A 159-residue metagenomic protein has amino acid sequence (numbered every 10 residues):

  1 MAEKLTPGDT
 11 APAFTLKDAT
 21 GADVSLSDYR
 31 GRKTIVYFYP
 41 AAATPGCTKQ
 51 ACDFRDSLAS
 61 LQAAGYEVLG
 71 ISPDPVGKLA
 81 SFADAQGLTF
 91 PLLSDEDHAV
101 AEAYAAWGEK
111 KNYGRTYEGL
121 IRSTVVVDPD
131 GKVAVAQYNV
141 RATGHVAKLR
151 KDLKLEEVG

Functional and structural regions predicted by a protein language model:
M1-G159: Chalcogenol-based redox active-site neighborhoods
